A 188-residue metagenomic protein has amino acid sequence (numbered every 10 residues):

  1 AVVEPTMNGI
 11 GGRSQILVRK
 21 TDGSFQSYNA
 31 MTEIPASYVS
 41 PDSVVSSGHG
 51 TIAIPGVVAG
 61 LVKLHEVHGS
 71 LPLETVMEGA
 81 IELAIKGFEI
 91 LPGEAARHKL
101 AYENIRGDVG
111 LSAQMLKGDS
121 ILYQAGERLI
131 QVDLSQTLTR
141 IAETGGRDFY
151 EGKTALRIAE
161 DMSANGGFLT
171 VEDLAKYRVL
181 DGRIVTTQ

Functional and structural regions predicted by a protein language model:
A1-Q188: Noncatalytic scaffold domains of N-terminal-nucleophile
